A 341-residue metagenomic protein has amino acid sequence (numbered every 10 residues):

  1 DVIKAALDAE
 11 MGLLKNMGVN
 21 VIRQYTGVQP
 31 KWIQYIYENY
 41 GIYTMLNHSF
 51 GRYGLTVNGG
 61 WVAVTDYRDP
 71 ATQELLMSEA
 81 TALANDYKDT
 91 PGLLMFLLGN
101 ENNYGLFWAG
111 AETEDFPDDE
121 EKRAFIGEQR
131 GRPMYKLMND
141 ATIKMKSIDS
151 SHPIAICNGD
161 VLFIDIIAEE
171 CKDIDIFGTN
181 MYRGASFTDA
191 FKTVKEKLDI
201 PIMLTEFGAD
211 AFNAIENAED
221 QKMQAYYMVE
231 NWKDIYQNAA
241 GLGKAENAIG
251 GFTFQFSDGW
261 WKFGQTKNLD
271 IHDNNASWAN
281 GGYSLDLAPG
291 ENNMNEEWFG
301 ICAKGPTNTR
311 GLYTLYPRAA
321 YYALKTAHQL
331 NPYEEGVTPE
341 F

Functional and structural regions predicted by a protein language model:
D1-F177, S186-F187, K195-L198: Active-site mouth of glycoside hydrolases
N16-G18, D86-G92, D140-H152, D234-A248 (+1 more regions): A structural motif corresponding to the C-terminal end of an alpha-helix and its immediate exit/capping segment
L55-T65, F107-P117, L198-N238, A248-K267: Active-site clefts of carbohydrate-active enzymes
Q73-A80, M138, F191, Q221-W232 (+2 more regions): Amphipathic alpha-helical segments in well-structured domains
R183-G184, A209: Short, glycine-/Ser/Thr-/acidic-enriched flexible segments
F254-F341: Aromatic-rich peripheral "rim/lid" segments of glycoside hydrolase catalytic domains that contact and position glycan
